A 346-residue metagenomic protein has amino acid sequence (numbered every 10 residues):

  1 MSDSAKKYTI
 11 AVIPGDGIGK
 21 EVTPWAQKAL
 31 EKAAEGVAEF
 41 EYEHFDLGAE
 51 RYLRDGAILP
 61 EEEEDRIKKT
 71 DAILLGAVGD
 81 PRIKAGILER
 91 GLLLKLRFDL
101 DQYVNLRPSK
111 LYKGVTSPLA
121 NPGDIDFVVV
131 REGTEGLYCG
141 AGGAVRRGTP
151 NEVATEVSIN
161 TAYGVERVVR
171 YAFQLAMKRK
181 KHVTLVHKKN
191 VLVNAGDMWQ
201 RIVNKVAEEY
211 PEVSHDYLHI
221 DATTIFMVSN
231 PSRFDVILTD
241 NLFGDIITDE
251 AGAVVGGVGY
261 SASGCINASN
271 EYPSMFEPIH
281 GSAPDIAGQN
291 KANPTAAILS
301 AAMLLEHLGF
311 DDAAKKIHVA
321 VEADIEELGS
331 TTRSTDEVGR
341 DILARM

Functional and structural regions predicted by a protein language model:
K6, A49-Y52, Q102, M227-E327: Glycine-rich phosphate/nucleotide-binding loop
A11-K28, K32-E35, T149-D221, R233: Glycine-rich phosphate/diphosphate-binding loop of Rossmann-like nucleotide-binding domains
D16-G19, D71, V130, A172 (+4 more regions): Buried hydrophobic positions in well-ordered alpha/beta secondary-structure cores of metabolic enzymes
A26, L30, V203, A297-L305 (+2 more regions): Buried hydrophobic packing segments
A38-E61, I225-M227: N-terminal beta-loop-helix "entrance" segment that forms/cooperates in small-molecule cofactor or anionic ligand
E39-H44, R179-H187, Y210-L218, F310-H318 (+1 more regions): Flexible, glycine/charged-enriched surface loops at secondary-structure junctions
L53-T155, L242: N-terminal glycine-rich phosphate/adenylate-binding segment common to multiple enzyme folds
K113-G114, L218-I225: Short acidic loop-to-helix transition motifs that present clustered carboxylates
